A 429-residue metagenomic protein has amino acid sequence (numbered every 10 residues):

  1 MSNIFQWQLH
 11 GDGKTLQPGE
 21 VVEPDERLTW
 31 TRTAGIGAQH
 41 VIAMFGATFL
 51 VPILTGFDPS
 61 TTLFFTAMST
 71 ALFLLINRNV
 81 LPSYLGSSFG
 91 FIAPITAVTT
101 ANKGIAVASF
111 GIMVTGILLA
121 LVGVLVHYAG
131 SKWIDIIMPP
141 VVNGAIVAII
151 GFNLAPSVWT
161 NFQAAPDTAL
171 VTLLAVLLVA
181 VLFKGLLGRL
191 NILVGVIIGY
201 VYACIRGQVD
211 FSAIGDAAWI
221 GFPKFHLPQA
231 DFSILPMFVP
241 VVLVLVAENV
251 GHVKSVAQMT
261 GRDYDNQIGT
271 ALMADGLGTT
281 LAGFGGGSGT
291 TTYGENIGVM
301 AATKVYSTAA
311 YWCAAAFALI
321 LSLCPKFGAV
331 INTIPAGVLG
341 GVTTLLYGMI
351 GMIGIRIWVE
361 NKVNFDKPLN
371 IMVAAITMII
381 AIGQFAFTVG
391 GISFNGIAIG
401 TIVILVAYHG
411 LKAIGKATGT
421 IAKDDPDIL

Functional and structural regions predicted by a protein language model:
M1-G35, F211-K224, Q258-G261, A271 (+1 more regions): Intrinsically disordered, low-complexity non-transmembrane regions of multi-pass membrane transporters
M1-S83, F89-N102: N-terminal signal-anchor module of multipass membrane proteins
D12, Q17, F45-G46, L174-V179 (+6 more regions): Juxtamembrane interface elements at the cytosolic ends of transmembrane helices in multi-pass membrane proteins
L16-A34, V51-L74, V239-T308, P426-L429: Membrane-embedded helical hairpins/re-entrant loop segments and their flanking transmembrane helices within multi-pass
R32-M44, A169-T172, L190-N191, R206 (+2 more regions): Hydrophobic, membrane-embedded alpha-helices of multi-pass small-molecule transporters
F57-F64, N79-F91, W133-N143, G188-V194 (+5 more regions): Short, non-helical or kinked segments that cap or interrupt transmembrane helices
I95-A101, A180, N296-Y311, F317-S322: Interfacial segments of multi-pass membrane proteins
N102-S212, I320-A422: Membrane-embedded alpha-helical modules
